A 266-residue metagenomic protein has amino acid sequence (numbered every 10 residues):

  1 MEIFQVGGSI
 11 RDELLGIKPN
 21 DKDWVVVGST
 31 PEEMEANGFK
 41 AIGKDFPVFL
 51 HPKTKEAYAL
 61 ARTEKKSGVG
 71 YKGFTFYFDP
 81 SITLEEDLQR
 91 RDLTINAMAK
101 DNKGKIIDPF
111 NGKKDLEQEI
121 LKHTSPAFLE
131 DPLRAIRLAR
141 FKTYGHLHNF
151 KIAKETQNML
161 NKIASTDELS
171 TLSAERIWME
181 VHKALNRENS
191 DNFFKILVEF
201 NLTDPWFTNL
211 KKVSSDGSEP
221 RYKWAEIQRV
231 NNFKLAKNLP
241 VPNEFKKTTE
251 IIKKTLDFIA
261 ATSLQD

Functional and structural regions predicted by a protein language model:
M1-D266: Catalytic cores of the polymerase beta-like nucleotidyltransferase superfamily and closely associated nucleotide
